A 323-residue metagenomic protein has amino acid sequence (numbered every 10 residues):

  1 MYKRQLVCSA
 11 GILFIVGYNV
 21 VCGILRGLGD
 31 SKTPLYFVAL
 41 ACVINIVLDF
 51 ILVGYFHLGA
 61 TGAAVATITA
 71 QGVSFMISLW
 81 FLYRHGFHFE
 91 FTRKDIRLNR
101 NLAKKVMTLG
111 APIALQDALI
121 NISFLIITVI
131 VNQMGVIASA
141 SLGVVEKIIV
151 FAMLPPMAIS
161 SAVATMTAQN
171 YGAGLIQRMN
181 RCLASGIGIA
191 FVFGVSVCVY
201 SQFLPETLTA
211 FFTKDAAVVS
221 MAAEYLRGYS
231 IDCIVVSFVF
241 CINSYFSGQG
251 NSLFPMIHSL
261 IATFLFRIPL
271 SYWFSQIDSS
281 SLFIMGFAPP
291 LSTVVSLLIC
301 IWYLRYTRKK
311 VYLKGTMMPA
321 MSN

Functional and structural regions predicted by a protein language model:
M1-G11, Y55-G110, T167-D232, S275-N323: Short alpha-helical transmembrane segments in multi-pass integral membrane proteins
V7, Y18, A41, A70-S74 (+4 more regions): Transmembrane helical elements of multi-pass membrane transporters/channels
V7-R26, P34-C42, A63-S78, M157-S160 (+4 more regions): Short runs within selected transmembrane alpha-helices of multi-pass transporters and secretion channels
I15-P34, T128, S141-V199, F203-P205 (+1 more regions): Small-residue-rich hydrophobic transmembrane alpha-helices
G23, D49, V53, S78-L82 (+7 more regions): Structural signal for membrane-spanning alpha-helices in multi-pass inner-membrane proteins, emphasizing helix cores
G23, F50, T67, W80 (+9 more regions): Transmembrane alpha-helix boundary and packing residues in multipass membrane permease domains and related
S31-T33, G59-A60, I137-A138, S252-L253 (+1 more regions): Membrane-helix interface segments
I51-L58, A118-V145, F151, Q169-N170 (+2 more regions): Helix-terminus/linker motif at the lipid-water interface of multi-pass membrane proteins
